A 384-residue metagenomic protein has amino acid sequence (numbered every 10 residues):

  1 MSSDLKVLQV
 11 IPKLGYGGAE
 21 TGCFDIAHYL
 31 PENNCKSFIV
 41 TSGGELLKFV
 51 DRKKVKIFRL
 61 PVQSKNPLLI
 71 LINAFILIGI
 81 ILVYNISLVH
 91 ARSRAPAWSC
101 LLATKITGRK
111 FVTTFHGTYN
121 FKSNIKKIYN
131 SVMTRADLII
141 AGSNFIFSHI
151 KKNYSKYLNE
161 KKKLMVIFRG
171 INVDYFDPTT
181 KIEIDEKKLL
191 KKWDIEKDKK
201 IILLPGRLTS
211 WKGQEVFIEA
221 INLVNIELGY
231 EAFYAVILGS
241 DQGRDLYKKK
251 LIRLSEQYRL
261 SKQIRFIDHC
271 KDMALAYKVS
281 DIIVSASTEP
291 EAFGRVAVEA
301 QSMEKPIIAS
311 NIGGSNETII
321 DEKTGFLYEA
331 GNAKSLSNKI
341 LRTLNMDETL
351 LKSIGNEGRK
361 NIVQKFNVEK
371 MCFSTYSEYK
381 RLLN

Functional and structural regions predicted by a protein language model:
E20-D25, K200-I226, K249, K334: A conserved mid-protein helix/loop that constitutes part of the nucleotide-sugar donor-binding site
I39, P306-A309, I319: Short hydrophobic beta-strand element within catalytic cores of glycosyltransferases and related nucleotide-activated
I39-E45, I171, P205, Y234-K249: Glycosyltransferase donor-sugar binding loop
A91-A97, F115: Short His-centered aromatic/hydrophobic patch
A136-V166, I171-F176: A short, active-site helix/loop in glycosyltransferases that binds the activated sugar's phosphate group
G243-K248, L260-C270, A276, F326-L327: Active-site donor-binding acidic/aromatic loop of nucleotide-activated sugar and phosphosugar transferases involved
D321-E322, F326-A333, R342-E348: Conserved acidic donor-binding segment of nucleotide-sugar-dependent glycosyltransferases
S335, R342, T349-K365, M371-K380: A short, well-ordered alpha-helix in the C-terminal region of glycosyltransferases
